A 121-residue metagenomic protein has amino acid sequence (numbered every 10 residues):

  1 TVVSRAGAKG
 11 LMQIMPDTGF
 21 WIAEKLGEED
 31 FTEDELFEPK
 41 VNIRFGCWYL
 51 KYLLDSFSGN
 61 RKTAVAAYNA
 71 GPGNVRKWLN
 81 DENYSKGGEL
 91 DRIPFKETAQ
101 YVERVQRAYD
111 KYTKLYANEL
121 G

Functional and structural regions predicted by a protein language model:
T1-G121: Catalytic glycan-binding domains that act on GlcNAc-containing polysaccharides
